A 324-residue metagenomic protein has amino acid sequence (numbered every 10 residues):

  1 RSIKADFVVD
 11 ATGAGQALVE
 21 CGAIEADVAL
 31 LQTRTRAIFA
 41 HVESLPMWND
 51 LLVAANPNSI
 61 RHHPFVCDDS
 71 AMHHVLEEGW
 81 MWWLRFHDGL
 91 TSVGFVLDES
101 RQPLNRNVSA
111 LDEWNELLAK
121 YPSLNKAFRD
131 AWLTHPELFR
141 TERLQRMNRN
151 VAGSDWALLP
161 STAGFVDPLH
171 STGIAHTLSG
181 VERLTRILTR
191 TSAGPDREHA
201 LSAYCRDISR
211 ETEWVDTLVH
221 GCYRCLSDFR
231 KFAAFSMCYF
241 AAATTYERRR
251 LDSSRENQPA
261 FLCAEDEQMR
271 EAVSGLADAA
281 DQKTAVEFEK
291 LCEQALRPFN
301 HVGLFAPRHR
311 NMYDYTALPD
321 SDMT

Functional and structural regions predicted by a protein language model:
R1-K126, V181: Predominantly flavin-linked oxidoreductase catalytic cores and closely associated redox partners
S2-G15, S59-D68, D155-F165, H220-S236 (+2 more regions): Short, surface-exposed, charge-dense and proline/glycine-enriched linear segments
G15, C21, D50-A54, V93-F95 (+11 more regions): Generic alpha-helix signal with a bias toward terminal, lower-confidence helices and secondary-structure junctions
A29-L30, F39, S59, L104 (+6 more regions): Short, surface-exposed, charged/polar-biased interaction segments
V53, E116-A119, D130, E271-S274 (+2 more regions): Polar/charged alpha-helical tracts
A54-S59, R129-D130, R140-T141, A203 (+1 more regions): A general structural signal for short secondary-structure boundary/capping elements
E77-M81, R85-H87, E99-V219: FAD/FMN-dependent oxidoreductases across multiple families
I187-T324: C-terminal helical "tail/cap" subdomain of flavin- and related membrane-associated enzymes
